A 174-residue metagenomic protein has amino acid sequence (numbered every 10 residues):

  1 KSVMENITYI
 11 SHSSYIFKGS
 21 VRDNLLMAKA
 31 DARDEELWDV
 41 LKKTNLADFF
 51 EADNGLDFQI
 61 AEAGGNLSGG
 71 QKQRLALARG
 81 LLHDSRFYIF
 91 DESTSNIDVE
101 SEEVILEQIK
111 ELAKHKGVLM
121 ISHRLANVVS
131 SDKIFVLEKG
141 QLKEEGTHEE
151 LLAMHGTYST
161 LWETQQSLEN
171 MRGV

Functional and structural regions predicted by a protein language model:
M4, R22-E62, L106-E107, H115: ABC ATPase nucleotide-binding domain helical subdomain, centered on the C-loop/LSGGQ "ABC signature"
A47-L75, L168-V174: ABC-fold ATPase nucleotide-binding domain signature/coupling loops
A52-N54, E107, R124, V129-V174: C-terminal portion of ABC ATPase nucleotide-binding domains
L77, I121: Hydrophobic anchor residue at the start of the ABC signature
L82-R86, H115: A short, proline-enriched helix->beta-strand linker immediately N-terminal to the Walker B motif in ABC-type P-loop
Y88-E92: Catalytic Walker B motif of ABC-type/P-loop ATPase nucleotide-binding domains
V99-E100: Helix N-cap at the start of a conserved alpha-helix in ABC-type nucleotide-binding domains
E111-M120, V128: Conserved catalytic loops of ABC-family nucleotide-binding domains
